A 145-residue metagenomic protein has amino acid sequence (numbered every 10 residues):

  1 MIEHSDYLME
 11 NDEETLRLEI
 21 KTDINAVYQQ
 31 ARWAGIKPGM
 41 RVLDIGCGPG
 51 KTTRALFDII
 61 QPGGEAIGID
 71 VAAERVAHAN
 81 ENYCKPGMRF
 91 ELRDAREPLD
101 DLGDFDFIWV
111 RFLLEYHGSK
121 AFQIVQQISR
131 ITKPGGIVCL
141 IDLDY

Functional and structural regions predicted by a protein language model:
I2-N25: Class I SAM-dependent methyltransferase Rossmann-like catalytic core, especially the SAM/SAH-binding loop
I20-M40, A55: Conserved alpha-helix/loop element of class I SAM-dependent methyltransferases that forms part of the SAM/SAH-binding
L43, P49-P98: Class I SAM-dependent methyltransferase SAM/SAH-binding core
Q61, H117-G118, T132-K133: Helix-to-beta-strand junctions that scaffold the AdoMet/dcAdoMet cofactor pocket in Class I SAM-dependent enzymes
L99-I108: A short acidic, Gly/Pro-enriched loop at the edge of an enzyme's catalytic core that lines a small-molecule cofactor
F112-L113: Short catalytic micro-motifs in class I SAM-dependent methyltransferases
F122-I137: A short glycine-rich, Lys/Arg-flanked "PGG" loop and its adjoining helix->strand segment in the class I
